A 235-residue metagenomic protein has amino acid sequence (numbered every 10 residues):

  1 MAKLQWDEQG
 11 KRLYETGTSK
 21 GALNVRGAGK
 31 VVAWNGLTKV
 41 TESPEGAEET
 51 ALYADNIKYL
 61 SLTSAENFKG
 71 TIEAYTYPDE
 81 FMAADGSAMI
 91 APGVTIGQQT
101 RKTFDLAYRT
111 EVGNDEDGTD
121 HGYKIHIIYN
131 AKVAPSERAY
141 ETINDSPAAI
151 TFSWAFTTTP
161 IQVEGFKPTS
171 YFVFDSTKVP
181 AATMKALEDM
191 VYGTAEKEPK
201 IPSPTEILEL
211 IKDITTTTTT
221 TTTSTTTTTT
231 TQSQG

Functional and structural regions predicted by a protein language model:
M1-P44: Polar/acidic, low-complexity leader/linker segments enriched in S/T/G and N/D
A2, S233-G235: Hydrophobic membrane-targeting and insertion signals
K20-A28, E116-T119, V163-K167: Intrinsically disordered, low-complexity coil segments
E42-P44, Y53-F81, S146-I161: Oligomerization/assembly interface segments of phage tail-like spikes and tubes
E48-E49: Positively charged
K58-S136: Structured, beta-strand-rich domain cores that present glycine/charged loop surfaces used to bind extended ligands
P135-R138, T142-T218: Mixed-charge, glycine-accented linear interaction segment located at domain edges/termini
T219-T231: Extracellular mucin-like PTS domains
